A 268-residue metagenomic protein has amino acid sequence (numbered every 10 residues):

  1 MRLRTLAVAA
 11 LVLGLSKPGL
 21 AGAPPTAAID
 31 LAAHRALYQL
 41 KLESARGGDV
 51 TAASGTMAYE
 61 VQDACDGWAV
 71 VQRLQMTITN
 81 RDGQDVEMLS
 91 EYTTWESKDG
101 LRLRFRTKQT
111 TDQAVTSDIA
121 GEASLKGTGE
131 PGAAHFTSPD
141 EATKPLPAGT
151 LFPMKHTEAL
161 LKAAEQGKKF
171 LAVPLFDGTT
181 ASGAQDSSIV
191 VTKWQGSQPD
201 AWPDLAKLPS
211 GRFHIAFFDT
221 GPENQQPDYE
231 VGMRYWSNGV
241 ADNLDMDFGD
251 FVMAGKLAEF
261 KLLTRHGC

Functional and structural regions predicted by a protein language model:
M1-A7: Bacterial N-terminal signal peptides that target proteins for export
V8-K17: Bacterial N-terminal signal peptides
L20-D82: N-terminal cleavable signal peptides for secretion/export
A27-A32, E60-A69, W95-L101, D204-K207 (+1 more regions): A short, structured loop/turn motif at beta-sheet edges
Y38-E43, Q72-T77, F105-T110, F213-P222: Short beta-strand segments that buttress and anchor functional surface loops
G55-V61, L89-E96, G121-A123, V231-Y235: Hydrophobic/aromatic beta-strand elements that line small-molecule binding cavities or substrate pockets in beta-rich
Q72-S124: Hydrophobic/aromatic-rich structural module bridging two neighboring secondary-structure elements via a short loop
K108-C268: Mature, soluble, non-transmembrane domains
